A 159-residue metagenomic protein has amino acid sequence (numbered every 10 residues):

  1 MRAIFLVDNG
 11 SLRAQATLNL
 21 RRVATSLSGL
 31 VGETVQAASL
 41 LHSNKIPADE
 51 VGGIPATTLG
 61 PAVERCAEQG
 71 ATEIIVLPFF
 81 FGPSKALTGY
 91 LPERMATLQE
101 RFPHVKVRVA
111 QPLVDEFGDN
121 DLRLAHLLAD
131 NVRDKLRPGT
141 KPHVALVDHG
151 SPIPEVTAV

Functional and structural regions predicted by a protein language model:
M1-V159: Active-site-proximal alpha-helix that buttresses catalytic centers in soluble enzyme cores
